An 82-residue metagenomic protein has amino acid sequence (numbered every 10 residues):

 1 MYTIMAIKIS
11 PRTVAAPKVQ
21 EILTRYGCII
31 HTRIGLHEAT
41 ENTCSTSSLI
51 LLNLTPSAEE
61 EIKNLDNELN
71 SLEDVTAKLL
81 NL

Functional and structural regions predicted by a protein language model:
M1-L82: Long, contiguous binding/interaction regions
